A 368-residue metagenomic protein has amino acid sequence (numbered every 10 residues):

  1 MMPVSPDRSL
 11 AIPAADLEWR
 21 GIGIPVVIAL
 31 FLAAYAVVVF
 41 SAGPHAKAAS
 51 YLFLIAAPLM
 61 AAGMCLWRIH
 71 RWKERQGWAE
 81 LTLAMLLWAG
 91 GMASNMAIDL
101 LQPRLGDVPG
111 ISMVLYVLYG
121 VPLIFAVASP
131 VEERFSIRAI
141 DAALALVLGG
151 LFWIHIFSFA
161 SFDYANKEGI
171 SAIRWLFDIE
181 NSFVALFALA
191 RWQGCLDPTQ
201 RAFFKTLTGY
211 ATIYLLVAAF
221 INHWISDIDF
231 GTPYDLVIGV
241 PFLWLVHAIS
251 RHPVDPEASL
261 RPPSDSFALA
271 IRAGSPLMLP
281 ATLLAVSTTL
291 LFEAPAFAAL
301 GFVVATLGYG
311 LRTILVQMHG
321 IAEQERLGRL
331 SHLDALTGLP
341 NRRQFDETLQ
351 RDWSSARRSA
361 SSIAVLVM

Functional and structural regions predicted by a protein language model:
P3-H332: Polytopic alpha-helical membrane-helix bundles and their juxtamembrane interface segments in multi-pass membrane
G328-E347, A356, M368: Conserved nucleotide-binding and Mg2+-coordinating catalytic segments in signaling enzymes
A364: Cell-envelope/extracellular polymer assembly enzymes that use nucleotide-activated donors
